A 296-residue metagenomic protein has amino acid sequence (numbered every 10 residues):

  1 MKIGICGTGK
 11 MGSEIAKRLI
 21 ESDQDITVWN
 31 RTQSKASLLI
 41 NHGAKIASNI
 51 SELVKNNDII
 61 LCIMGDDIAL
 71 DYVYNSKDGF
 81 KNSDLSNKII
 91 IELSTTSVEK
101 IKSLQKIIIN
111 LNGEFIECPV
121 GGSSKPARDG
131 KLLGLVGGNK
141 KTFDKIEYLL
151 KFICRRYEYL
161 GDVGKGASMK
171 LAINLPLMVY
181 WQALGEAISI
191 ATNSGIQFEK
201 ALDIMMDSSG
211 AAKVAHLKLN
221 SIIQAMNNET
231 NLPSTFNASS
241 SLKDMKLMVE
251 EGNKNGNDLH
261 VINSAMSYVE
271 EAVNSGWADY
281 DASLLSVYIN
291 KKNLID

Functional and structural regions predicted by a protein language model:
M1-C62, S83, K88, S124 (+1 more regions): NAD(P)+-binding Rossmann beta1-loop-alpha1 motif at the extreme N-terminus of oxidoreductases
I15-A16, K35, L104, L149 (+1 more regions): Hydrophobic residues within alpha-helices that form the first helical element adjacent to the glycine-rich loop
I26, I46, F115-I116, Y157 (+2 more regions): Hydrophobic beta-strand scaffold residues
I50-E114: Rossmann-fold NAD(P) dinucleotide-binding segment
T96-I173: Rossmann-fold dinucleotide-binding core
G166-K292, D296: Helical "substrate-binding/catalytic lid" subdomain of Rossmann-like NAD(P)-dependent dehydrogenases/reductases
